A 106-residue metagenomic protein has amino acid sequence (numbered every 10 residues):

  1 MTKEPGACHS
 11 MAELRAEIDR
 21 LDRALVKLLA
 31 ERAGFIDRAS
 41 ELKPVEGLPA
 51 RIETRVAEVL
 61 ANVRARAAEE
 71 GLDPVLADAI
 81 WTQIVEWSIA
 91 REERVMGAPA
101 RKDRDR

Functional and structural regions predicted by a protein language model:
M1-R106: Domain-level signature for soluble enzymes in the chorismate/prephenate branch of the shikimate pathway
